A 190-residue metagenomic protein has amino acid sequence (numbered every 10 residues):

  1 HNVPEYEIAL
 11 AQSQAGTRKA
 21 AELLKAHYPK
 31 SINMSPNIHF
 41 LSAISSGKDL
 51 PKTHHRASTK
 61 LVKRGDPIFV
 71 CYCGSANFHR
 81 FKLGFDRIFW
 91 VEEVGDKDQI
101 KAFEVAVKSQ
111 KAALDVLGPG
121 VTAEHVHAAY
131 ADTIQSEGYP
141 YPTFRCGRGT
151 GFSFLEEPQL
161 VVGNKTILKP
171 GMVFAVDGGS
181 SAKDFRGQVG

Functional and structural regions predicted by a protein language model:
H1-G190: Active-site neighborhoods and metal-handling regions in enzymes and metal-associated proteins
